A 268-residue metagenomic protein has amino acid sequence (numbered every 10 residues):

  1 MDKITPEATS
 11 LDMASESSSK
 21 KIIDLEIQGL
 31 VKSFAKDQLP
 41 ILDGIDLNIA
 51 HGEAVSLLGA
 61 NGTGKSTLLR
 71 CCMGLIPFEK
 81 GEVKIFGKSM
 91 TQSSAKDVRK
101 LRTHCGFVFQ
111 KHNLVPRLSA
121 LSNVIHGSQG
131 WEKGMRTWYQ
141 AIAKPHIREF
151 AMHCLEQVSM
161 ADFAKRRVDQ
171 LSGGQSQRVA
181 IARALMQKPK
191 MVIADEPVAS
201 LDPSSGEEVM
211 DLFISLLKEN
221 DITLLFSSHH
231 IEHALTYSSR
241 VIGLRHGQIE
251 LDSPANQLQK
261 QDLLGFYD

Functional and structural regions predicted by a protein language model:
L58-A60: The feature captures the beta-strand-to-loop junction immediately N-terminal to the Walker
M73: Helix-to-loop junction immediately C-terminal to a conserved catalytic motif
G81-S89: Conserved ABC transporter NBD signature motif
S89, E132-D162: Conserved ABC ATPase "signature" region
R167-L171, Q175: Conserved ABC ATPase signature
V192-D195: Catalytic Walker B motif of ABC-type/P-loop ATPase nucleotide-binding domains
S228-H229: H-loop/switch region of ABC-family ATPase nucleotide-binding domains
